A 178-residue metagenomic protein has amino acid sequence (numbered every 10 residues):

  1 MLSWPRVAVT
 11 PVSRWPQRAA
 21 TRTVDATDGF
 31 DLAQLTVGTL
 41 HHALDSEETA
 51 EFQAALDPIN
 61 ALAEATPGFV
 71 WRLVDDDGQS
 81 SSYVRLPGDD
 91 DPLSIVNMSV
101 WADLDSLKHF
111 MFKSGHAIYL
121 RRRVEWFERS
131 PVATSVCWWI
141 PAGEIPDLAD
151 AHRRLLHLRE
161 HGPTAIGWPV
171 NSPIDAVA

Functional and structural regions predicted by a protein language model:
M1-S94, S106, A133-A178: Short S/T/G/P-rich N-terminal loop/turn motif that feeds into the first structured element of a domain
W71, V100-W101, W126-F127: Tryptophan-centric aromatic hotspots in well-structured domains and transmembrane helices
D91-P92, L104-V132: An amphipathic, aromatic/His-enriched active-site/gating alpha helix that lines ligand/cofactor pockets
